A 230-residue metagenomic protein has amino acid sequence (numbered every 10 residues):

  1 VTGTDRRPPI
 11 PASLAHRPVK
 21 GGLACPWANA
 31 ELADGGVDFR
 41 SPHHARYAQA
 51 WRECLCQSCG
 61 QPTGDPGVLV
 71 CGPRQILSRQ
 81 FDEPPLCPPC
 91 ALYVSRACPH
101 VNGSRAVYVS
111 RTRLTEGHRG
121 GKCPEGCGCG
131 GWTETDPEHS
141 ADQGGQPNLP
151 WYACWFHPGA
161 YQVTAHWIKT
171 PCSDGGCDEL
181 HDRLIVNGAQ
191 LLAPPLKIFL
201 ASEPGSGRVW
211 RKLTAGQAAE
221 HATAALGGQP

Functional and structural regions predicted by a protein language model:
V1-A50, R113, P124-P230: N-terminal alpha-helical interaction blocks
G22, E53, P84: Residues immediately within or flanking Cys/His clusters that coordinate Zn2+ in small zinc-binding modules
A50-W51, R79-D82, H118, K122-P124: Flanking scaffold residues of small Cys/His-coordinated metal-binding clusters
C56-G60, C87: Short cysteine-rich clusters marking metal-coordination/redox-active sites
C59-P62, Y93: Cys/His-rich metal-chelating microdomains
T63-L69, R96: Short, non-ligating residues that shape and space the ligands of small metal-coordination modules and catalytic
G72-P84: Short linker/helix segments within small regulatory modules
P84-R105: Short metal-binding segments enriched for Cys and/or His
